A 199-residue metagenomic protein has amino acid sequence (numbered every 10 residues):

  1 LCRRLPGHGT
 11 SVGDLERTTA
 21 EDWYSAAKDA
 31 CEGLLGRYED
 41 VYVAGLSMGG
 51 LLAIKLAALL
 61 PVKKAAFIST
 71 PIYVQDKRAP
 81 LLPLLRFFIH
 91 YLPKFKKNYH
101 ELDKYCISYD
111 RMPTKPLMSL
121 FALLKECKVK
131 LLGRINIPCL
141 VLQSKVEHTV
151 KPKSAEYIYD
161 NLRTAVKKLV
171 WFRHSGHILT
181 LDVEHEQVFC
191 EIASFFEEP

Functional and structural regions predicted by a protein language model:
L1-V12: Conserved alpha/beta-hydrolase
S11-R37: Catalytic nucleophile-loop/oxyanion-hole region of alpha/beta-hydrolase and closely related hydrolase-like folds
G45-G49, A53: Gly/Ala-rich beta-loop-alpha elbow adjacent to hydrolase catalytic centers
A66-D76: Active-site nucleophile loop of the alpha/beta-hydrolase fold
T114-L131, I137: Active-site nucleophile elbow and catalytic-triad environment of alpha/beta-hydrolase enzymes
I135, V141-Q143, E147: Short beta-strand/loop motif that positions the catalytic acidic residue of the alpha/beta-hydrolase fold
I137, K151-D160, W171: Short alpha-helix in the alpha/beta-hydrolase fold that links the catalytic acid
R173-P199: Catalytic active-site module of serine/aspartate enzymes centered on a nucleophile-bearing elbow/loop
